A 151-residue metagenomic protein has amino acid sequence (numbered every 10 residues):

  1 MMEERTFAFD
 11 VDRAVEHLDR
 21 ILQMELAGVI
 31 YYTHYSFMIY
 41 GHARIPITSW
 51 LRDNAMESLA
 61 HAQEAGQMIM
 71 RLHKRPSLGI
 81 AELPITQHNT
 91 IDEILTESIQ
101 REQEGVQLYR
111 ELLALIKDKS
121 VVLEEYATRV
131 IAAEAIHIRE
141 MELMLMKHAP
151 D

Functional and structural regions predicted by a protein language model:
M1-D151: Iron-associated oxidoreductase/ferritin-like identity signal
